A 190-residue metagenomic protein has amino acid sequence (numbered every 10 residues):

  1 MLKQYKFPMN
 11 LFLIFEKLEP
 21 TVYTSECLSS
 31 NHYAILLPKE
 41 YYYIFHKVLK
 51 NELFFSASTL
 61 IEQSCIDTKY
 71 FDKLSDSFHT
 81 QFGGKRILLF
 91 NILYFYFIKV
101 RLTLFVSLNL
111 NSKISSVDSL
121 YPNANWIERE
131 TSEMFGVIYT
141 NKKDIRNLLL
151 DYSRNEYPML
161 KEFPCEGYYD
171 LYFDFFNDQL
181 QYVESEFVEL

Functional and structural regions predicted by a protein language model:
M1-L190: Terminal low-complexity/charged segments
